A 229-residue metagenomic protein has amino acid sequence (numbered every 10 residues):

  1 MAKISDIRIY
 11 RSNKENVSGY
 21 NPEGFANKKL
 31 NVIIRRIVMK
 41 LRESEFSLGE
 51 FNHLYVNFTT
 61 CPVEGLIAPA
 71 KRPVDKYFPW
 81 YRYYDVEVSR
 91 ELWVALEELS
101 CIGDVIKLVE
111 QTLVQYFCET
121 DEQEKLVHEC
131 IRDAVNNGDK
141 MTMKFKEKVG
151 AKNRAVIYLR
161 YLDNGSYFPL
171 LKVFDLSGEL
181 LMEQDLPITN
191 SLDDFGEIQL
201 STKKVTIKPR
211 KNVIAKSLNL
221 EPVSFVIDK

Functional and structural regions predicted by a protein language model:
M1-Q111, L192-K229: Acidic, small-residue rich beta-repeat scaffolds with periodic aromatic anchors
S100-K146: Long amphipathic alpha-helical scaffold segments
D121-N137, P169-I188, V213-K229: Surface-exposed loop/turn elements that mediate protein-protein interactions on large endomembrane-trafficking
D139-K146, I188-L200: Repeated scaffold domains used in trafficking and secretory/extracellular systems, primarily beta-propellers
N153-Y158, T206: Structural core positions within WD40/WD-like beta-propeller blades
Y161-N164, N212-I214: Short glycine/acidic-enriched loop and turn motifs that connect beta-strands
S166-P169, D193: Short, surface-exposed coil-to-beta transition loops
